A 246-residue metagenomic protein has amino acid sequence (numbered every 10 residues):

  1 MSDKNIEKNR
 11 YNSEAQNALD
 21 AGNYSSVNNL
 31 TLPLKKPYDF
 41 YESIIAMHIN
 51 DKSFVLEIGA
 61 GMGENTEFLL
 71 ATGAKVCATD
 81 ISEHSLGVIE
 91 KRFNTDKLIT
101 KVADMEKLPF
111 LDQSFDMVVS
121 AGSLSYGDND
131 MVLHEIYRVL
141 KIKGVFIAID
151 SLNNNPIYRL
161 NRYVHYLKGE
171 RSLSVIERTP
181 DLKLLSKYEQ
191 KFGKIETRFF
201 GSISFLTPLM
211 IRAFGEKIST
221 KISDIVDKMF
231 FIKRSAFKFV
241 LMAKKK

Functional and structural regions predicted by a protein language model:
M1-N50: Conserved class I S-adenosyl-L-methionine
M62-K107: Class I SAM-dependent methyltransferase SAM/SAH-binding core
V119: A conserved beta-strand element that flanks and buttresses the S-adenosyl-L-methionine
G127, L167-K183: Acceptor-substrate binding/catalytic loop of class I
M131-I142: A short glycine-rich, Lys/Arg-flanked "PGG" loop and its adjoining helix->strand segment in the class I
I147-E170: Conserved class I S-adenosyl-L-methionine
H165, R198-K246: A C-terminal cap/extension of S-adenosyl-L-methionine-dependent methyltransferases that defines the acceptor-substrate
I176-G193, T197: Short alpha-helix
